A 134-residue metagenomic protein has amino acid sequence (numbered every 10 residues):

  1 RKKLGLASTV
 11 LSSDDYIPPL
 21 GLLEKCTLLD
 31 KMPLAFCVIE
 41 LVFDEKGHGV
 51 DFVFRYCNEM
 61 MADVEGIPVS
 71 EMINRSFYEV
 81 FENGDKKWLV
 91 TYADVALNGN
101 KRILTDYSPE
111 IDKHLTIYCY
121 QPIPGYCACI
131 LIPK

Functional and structural regions predicted by a protein language model:
R1-D51, Y107, Q121-K134: PAS-family sensory modules
M32, R75, N98-G99: Structured helix-beta-strand junction loops
D44-G49, M61-M72: PAS/PAS-like sensory domain cap-loop motif
F54-M61: N-terminal capping loop/helix in small sensory signaling domains highlighted by a polar->aromatic N-x2-3-F motif
V64, E71-I73, F77-V80, V95: Alpha-helical sensory/transduction surfaces in regulatory modules that relay environmental signals to outputs, spanning
G84-I103, P109-I111: Soluble sensory domains of the PAS superfamily and closely related sensory modules
K101, D112-T116, Y126: Beta-strand residues that line the small-molecule/cofactor-binding core of sensory signal-transduction domains
